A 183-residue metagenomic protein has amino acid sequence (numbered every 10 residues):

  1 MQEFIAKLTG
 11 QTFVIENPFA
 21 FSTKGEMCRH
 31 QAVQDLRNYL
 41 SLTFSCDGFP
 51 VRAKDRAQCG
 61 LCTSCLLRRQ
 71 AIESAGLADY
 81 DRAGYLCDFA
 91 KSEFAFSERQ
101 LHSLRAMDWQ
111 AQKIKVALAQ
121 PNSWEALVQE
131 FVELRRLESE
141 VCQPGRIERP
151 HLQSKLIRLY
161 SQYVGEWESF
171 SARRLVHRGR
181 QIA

Functional and structural regions predicted by a protein language model:
M1-A183: Nucleotide-activated chemistry modules centered on ATP-dependent adenylation/adenylyltransferase
